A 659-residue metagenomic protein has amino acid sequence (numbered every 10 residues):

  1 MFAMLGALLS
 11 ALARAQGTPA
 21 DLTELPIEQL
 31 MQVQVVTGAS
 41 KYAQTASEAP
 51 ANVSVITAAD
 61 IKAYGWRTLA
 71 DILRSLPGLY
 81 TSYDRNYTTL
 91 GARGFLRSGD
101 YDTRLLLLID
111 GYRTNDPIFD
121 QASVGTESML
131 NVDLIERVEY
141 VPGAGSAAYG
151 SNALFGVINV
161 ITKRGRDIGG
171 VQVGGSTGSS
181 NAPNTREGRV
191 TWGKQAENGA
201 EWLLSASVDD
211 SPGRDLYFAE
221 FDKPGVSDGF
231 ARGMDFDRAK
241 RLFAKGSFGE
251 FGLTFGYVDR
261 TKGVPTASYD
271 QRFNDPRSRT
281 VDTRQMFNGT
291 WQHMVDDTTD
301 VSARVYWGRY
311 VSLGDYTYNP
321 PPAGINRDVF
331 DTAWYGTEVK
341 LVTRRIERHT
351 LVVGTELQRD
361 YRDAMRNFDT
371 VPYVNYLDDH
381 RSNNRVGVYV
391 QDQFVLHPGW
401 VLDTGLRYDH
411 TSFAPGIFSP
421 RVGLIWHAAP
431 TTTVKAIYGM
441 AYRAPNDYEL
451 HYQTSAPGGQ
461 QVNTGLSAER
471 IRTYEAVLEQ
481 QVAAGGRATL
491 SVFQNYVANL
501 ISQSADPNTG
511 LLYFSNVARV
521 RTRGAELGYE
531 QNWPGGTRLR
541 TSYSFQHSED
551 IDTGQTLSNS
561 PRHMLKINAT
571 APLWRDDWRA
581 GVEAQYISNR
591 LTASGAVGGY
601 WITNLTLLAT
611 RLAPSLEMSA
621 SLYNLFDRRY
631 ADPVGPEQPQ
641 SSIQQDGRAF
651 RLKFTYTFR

Functional and structural regions predicted by a protein language model:
G38-V53, A70-R113: Extracytoplasmic beta-strand/coil segments of soluble accessory domains associated with Gram-negative outer-membrane
L69-I72, T89-R93, L105-I109, G125-S128 (+3 more regions): N-terminal periplasmic accessory domains that precede and gate Gram-negative outer-membrane beta-barrel machines
R113-P142: Short acidic/polar hinge/loop motifs at secondary-structure boundaries that mediate gating or recognition
D167-G169, G174-P183, E187-R279, N499: Periplasmic-side early beta-strands and strand-to-turn transitions of outer-membrane beta-barrels
G193-E197, K240-L242, T280, W291-M294 (+1 more regions): Conserved C-terminal beta-signal and adjacent last beta-strands/turns of outer-membrane beta-barrel proteins
K245-T261, V281-A414, I425-H427, V482 (+3 more regions): Face-selective signature of the C-terminal outer-membrane beta-barrel domain
R272-M294, F330, L377-N384, H427 (+5 more regions): Outer-membrane beta-barrel signature, preferentially recognizing the C-terminal barrel domain of Gram-negative
V395, V492-Y496, S515-A593, T655: Gram-negative outer-membrane beta-barrel transporters
